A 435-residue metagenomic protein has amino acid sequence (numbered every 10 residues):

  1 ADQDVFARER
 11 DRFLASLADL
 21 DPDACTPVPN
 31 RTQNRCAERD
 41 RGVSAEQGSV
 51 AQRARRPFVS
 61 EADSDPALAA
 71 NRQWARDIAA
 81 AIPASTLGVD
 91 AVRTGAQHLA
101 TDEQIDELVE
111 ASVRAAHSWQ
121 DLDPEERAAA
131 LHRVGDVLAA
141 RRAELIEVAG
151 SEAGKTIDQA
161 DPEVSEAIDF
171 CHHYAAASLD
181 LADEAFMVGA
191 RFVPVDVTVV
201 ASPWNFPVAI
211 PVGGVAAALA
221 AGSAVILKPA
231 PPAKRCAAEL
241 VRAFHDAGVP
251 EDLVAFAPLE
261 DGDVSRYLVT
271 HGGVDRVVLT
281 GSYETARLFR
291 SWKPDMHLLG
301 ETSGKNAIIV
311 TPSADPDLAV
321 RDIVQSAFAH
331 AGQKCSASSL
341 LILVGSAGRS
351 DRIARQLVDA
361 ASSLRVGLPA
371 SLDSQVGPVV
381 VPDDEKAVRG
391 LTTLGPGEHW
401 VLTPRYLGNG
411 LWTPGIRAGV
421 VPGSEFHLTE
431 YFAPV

Functional and structural regions predicted by a protein language model:
D2-A140, E147-V148, Q159-S202, T302 (+1 more regions): Terminal low-complexity tails and localization/encapsulation signals of metabolic enzymes
R8, E107, E126-R133, A140 (+16 more regions): Generic recognition of stable, solvent-exposed alpha-helical segments in well-folded globular domains
D40, A243-G248, H271, R276 (+1 more regions): ALDH superfamily catalytic-core signature
V92-V134, R141-R142, V199, N205 (+10 more regions): Conserved C-terminal structural/oligomerization subdomain of aldehyde/semialdehyde dehydrogenase
G150, A176-V324, S350: Rossmann-like NAD(P) dinucleotide-binding subdomain of oxidoreductase/dehydrogenase enzymes
G150-K155, F186, S371-V376: Short linear capping/connector segments at secondary-structure termini
V254, E398, V435: Short, conserved active-site loop motifs that form the nucleotide-linked donor/cofactor pocket
